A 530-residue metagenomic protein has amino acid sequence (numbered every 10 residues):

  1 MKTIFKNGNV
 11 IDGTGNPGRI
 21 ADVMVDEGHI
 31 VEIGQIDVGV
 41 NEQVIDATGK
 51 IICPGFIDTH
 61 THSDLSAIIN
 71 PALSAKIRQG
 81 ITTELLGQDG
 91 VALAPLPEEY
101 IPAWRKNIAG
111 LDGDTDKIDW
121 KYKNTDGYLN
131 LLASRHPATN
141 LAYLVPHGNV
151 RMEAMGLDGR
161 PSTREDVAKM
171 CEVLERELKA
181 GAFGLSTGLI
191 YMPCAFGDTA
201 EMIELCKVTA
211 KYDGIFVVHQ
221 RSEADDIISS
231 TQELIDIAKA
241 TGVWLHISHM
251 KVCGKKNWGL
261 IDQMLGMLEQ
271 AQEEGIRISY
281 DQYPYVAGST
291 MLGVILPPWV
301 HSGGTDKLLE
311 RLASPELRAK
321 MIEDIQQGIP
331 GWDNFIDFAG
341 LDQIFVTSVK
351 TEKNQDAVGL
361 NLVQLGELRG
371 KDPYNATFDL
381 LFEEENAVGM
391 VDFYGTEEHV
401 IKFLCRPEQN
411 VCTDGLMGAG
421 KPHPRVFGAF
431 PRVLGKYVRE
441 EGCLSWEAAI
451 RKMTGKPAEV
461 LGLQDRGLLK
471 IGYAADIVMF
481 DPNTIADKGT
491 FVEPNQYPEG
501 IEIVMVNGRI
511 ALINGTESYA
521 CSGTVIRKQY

Functional and structural regions predicted by a protein language model:
M1-I4, N9-G55, T490: Histidine-rich, glycine-flanked metal-binding segment
G8, G28, G49, H60 (+12 more regions): Divalent metal-coordination and catalytic microenvironments
V10-D22, V388-V400, S445-I450, A458-N495: Acidic, glycine-enriched loop/beta-strand segments at the rims of small-molecule binding/catalytic pockets
G39, A47-D114, A224: Metal-associated gating/positioning segment near the N- to mid-region
D89-E98, W104-A240: Hydrophobic, small-residue-rich alpha-helical packing segments that form membrane-like cores
A94-I101, M152-D158, T199, I228-Q232 (+6 more regions): Short acidic, glycine/serine/threonine-rich loops at helix termini
Y128, L132, P137-R164, M170-Y191 (+2 more regions): Active-site neighborhoods of metal-dependent hydrolases
S314, K402-E408, T413-D414, A429 (+1 more regions): C-terminal cap of metal-dependent C-N hydrolases
